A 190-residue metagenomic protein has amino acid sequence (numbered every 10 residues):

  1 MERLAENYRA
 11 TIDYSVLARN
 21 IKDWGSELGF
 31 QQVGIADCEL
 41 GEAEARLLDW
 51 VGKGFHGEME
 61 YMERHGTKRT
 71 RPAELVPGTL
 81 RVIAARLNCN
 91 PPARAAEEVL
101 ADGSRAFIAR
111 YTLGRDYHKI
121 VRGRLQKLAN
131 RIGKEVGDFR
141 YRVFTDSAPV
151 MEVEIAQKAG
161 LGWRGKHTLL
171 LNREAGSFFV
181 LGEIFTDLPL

Functional and structural regions predicted by a protein language model:
M1-L190: Auxiliary alpha/beta "docking" domains used to position bulky ligands
